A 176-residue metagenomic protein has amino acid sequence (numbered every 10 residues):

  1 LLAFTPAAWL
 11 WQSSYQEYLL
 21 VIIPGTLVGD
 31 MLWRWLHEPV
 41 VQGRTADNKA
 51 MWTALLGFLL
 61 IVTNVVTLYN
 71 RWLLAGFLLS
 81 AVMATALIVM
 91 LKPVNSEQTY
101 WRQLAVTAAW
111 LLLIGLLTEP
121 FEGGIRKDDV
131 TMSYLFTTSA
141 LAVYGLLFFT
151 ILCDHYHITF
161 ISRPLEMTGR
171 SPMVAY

Functional and structural regions predicted by a protein language model:
L1-Y176: Alpha-helical transmembrane segments and their immediate juxtamembrane cytosolic regions
